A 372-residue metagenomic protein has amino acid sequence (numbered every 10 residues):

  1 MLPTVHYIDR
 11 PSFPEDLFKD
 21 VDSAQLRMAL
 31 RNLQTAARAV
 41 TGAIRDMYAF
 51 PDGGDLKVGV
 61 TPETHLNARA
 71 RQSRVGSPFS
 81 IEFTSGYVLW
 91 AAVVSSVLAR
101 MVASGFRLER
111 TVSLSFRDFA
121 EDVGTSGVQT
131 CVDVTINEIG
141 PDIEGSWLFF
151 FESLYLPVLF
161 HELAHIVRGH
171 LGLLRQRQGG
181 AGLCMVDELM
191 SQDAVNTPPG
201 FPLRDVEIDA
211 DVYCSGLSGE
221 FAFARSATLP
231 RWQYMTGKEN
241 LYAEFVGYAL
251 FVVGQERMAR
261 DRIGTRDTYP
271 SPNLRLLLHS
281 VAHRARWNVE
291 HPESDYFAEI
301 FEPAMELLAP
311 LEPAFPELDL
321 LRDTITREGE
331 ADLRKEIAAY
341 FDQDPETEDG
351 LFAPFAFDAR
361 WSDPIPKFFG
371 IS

Functional and structural regions predicted by a protein language model:
L2, V21, G172, T265-T268 (+1 more regions): Extended non-catalytic scaffold regions that mediate assembly and binding in large macromolecular machines
T4-L159, L163, V167-G172: Peri-catalytic and regulatory segments of divalent metal-dependent proteins
L26-Q34, Q192-S215: Active-site metal-coordination segments of metallo-dependent hydrolases
S77-F79, E144-Y155, N196-V206, Q233-V246: Glycine-rich, flexible loop segments associated with nucleotide phosphate handling
R100, Q176, G180-A181, A227-T228: Flexible domain-boundary/linker segments
E162-G179, D209, G216-A222: Catalytic Zn2+-binding segment of zinc metalloproteases
G169-E207: Post-HEXXH active-site segment of zinc metalloproteases
L203, S215-S372: Long, well-structured alpha-helical subdomains associated with metal-dependent extracellular/ecto-lumenal hydrolases
